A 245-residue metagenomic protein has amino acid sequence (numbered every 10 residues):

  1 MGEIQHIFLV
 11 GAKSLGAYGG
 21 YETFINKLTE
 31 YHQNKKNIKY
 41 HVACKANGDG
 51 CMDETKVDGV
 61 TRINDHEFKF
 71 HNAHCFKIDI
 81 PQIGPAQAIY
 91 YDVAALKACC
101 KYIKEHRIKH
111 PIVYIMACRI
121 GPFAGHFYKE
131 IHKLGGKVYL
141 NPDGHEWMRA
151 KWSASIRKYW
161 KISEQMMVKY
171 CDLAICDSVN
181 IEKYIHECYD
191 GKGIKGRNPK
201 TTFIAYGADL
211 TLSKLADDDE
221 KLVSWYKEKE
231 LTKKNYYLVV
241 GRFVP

Functional and structural regions predicted by a protein language model:
I4, L9-Y18, Y31-P85, I181-E182 (+3 more regions): N-terminal strand-loop element at the rim of the active site of nucleotide-sugar-dependent glycosyltransferases
F8-V10, Y226-P245: Conserved donor-binding/catalytic core segment of Leloir-type glycosyltransferases
Y21-F24, A43-K45, Y114-C118, C176-S178 (+1 more regions): Replace "coordinates the UDP/GDP/TDP-sugar" with "coordinates nucleotide-activated sugar donors
T55, T61-I63, K214-L231: A short helix/loop element that forms part of the nucleotide-sugar donor recognition site in Leloir-type
F70-K97, R149-S155: A short, charged, and often flexible helix/loop element on the N-terminal side of the glycosyltransferase catalytic
Q87-A98, H110-D143: An aromatic- and histidine-rich active-site surface loop
I156-A174: Membrane-proximal helix-turn-helix segments that form the acceptor-binding/catalytic region of lipid-linked
K169-K200, A208-S213, E220-L222: A short, active-site helix/loop in glycosyltransferases that binds the activated sugar's phosphate group
